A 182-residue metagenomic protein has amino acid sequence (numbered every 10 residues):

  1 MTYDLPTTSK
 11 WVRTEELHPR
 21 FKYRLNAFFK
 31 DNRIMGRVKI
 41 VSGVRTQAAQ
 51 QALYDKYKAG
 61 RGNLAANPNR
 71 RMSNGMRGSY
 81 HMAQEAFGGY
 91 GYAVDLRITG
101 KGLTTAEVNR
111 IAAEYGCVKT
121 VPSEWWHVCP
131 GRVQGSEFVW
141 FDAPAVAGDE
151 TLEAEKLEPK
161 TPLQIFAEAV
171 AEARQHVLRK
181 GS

Functional and structural regions predicted by a protein language model:
M1-W140: Cell-envelope/glycan interface and biosynthesis
P6, R97, T151-K160: Intrinsically disordered, low-complexity regions of eukaryotic proteins
T7, N69, A145, K160-L163: Generic low-complexity segments that are intrinsically disordered, proline-rich and/or Lys/Arg-biased
G131-E155, F166: Charged phosphate-binding loop/patch that engages nucleotide di/tri-phosphates or the phosphate backbone of nucleic
K156-S182: Short, low-complexity, charged amphipathic interaction modules
